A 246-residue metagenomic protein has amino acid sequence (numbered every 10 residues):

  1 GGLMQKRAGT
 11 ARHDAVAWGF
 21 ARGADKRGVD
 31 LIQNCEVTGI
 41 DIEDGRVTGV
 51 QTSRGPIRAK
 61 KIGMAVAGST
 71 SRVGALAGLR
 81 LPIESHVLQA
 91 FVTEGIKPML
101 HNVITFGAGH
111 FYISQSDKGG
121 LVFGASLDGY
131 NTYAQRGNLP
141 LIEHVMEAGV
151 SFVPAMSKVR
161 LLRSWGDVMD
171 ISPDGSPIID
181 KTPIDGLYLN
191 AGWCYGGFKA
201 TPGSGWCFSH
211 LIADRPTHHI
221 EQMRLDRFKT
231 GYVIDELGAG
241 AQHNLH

Functional and structural regions predicted by a protein language model:
G2-G23, A67-S69, L141-A148, W193 (+2 more regions): Mid-domain beta-loop-alpha active-site segment that forms a flexible, acidic cofactor/metal-binding surface
L3-K61: Helical element adjacent to the flavin cofactor pocket in flavoenzyme catalytic cores
A8, V29-T38, F91-V92, L139-G149 (+2 more regions): A short, terminal or domain-edge coil/loop segment
G23-R27, L76, C207, L211-R215: Active-site catalytic microenvironments for nucleophilic, acid-base chemistry
I32, G63, Y188-N190: Hydrophobic/aromatic beta-strand patches that form the interior of the parallel beta-sheet core in alpha/beta enzyme
D41, G45-R46, P56-I57, M64-D185 (+1 more regions): Active-site substrate-recognition segment that forms the wall of the catalytic cavity or substrate channel
V150-H246: C-terminal catalytic lobe of FAD-dependent flavoproteins
